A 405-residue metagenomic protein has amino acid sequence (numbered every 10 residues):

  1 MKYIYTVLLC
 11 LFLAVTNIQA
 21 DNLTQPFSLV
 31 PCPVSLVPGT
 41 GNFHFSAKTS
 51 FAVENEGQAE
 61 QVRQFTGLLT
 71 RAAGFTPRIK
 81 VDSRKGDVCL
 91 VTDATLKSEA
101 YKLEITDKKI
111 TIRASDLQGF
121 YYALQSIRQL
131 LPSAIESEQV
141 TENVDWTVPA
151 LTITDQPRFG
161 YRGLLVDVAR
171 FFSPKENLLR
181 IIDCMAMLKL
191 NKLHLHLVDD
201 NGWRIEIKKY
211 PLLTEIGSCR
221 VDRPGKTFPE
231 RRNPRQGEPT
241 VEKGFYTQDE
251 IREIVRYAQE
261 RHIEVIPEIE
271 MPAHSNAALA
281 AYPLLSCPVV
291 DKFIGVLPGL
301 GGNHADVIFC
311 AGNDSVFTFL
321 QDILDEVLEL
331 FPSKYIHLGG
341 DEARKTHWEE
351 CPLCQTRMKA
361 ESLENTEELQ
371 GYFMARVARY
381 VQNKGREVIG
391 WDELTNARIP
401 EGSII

Functional and structural regions predicted by a protein language model:
M1-Q25: Bacterial Sec-dependent N-terminal signal peptides
A20-F159: Contiguous, structured surface segment used for ligand recognition
N55, G244, F309-F317, L363-G371 (+1 more regions): Hydrophobic alpha-helical scaffolding
I79-D82, I269, G390-A397: Acidic carboxylate-rich catalytic motifs and surrounding loops in phosphoryl-/glycosyl-chemistry enzymes
L96-Y335, C351, R376: Feature activates predominantly on carbohydrate-active enzymes
D116, K345-T346, P352-I405: Catalytic-core regions of glycoside hydrolase
I269, K334-T346, W391: Short acidic/histidine-rich active-site segments
